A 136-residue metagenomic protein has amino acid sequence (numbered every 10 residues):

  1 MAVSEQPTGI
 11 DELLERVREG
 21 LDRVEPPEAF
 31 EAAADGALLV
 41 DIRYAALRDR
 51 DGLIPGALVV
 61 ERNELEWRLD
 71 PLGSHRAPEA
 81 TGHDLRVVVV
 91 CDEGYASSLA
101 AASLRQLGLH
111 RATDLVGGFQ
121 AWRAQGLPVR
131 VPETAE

Functional and structural regions predicted by a protein language model:
M1-L38, A45-R86, E93-E136: Rhodanese-like catalytic fold shared by cysteine-dependent sulfurtransferases and DSP/PTP-type phosphatases
